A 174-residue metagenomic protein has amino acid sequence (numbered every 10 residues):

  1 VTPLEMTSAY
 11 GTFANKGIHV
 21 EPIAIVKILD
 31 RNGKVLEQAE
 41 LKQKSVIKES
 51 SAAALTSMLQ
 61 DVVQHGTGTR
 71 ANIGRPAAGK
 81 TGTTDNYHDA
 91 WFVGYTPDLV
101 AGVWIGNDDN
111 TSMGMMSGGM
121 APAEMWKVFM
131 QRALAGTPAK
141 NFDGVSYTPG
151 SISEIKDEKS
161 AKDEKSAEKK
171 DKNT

Functional and structural regions predicted by a protein language model:
T2-K156, S160-A167: A penicillin-recognizing enzyme superfamily signal
D171-T174: Long, low-complexity, Ser/Thr/Pro- and Asp/Glu-rich intrinsically disordered
